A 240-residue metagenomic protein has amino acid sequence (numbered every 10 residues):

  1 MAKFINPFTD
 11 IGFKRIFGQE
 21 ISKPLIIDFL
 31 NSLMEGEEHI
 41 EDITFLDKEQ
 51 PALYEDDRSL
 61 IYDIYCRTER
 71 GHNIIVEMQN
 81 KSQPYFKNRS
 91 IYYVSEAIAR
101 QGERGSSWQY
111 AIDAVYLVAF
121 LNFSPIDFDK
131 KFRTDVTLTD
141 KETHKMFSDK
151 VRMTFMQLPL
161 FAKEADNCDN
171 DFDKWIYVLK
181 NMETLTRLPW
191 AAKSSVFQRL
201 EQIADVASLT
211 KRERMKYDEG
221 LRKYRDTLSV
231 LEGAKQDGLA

Functional and structural regions predicted by a protein language model:
M1-A240: Elongated, amphipathic alpha-helical interaction scaffolds
